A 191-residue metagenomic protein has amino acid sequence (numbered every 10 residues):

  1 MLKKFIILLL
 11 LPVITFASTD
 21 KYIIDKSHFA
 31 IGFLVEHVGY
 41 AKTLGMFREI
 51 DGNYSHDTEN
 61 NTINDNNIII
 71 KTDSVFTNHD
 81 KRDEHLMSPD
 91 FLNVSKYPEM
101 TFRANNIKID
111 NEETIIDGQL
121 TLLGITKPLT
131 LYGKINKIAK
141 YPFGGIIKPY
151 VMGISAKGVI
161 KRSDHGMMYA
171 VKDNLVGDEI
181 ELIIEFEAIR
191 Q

Functional and structural regions predicted by a protein language model:
K4-I14: Sec-dependent N-terminal signal peptides
A17-Q191: Low-complexity, acidic/polar, glycine-enriched regions of mature
